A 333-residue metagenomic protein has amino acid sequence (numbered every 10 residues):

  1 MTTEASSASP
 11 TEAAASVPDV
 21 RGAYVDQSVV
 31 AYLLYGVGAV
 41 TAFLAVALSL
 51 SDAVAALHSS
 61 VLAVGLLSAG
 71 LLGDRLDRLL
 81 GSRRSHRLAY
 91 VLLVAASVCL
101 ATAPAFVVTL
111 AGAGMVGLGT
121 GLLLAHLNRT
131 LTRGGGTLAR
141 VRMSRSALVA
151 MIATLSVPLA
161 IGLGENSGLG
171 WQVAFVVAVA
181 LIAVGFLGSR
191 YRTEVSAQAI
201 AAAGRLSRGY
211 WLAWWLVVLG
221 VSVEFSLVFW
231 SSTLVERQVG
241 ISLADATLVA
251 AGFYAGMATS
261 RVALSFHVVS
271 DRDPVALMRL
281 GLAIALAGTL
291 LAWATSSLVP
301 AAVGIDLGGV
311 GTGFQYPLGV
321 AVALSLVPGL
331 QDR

Functional and structural regions predicted by a protein language model:
A15-V40, G114, S207-V223, D306-L307: Pair of pore-lining "gating" transmembrane helices in MFS-fold secondary transporters
A39-A53, F229-D245: Short amphipathic helix-loop junctions that connect adjacent transmembrane helices in Major Facilitator Superfamily/SLC
S49, G81, T102-V107, G136 (+3 more regions): Helix-breaking motifs and short loop linkers at transmembrane-helix boundaries and internal kinks in secondary membrane
S68-P104: Conserved MFS/SLC helix-loop-helix module at the cytosolic interface between two early adjacent transmembrane helices
A96, V107-M115, V299-L307: Paired small-residue
G112-L148: Cytoplasmic helix-loop-helix junction between adjacent transmembrane helices in 12-TM secondary transporters
T137-L138, S144-T193: Helix-loop-helix hairpin linking two adjacent transmembrane segments in secondary transporters
P274-G319: C-terminal transmembrane helical hairpin of 12-TM major facilitator-type secondary transporters
